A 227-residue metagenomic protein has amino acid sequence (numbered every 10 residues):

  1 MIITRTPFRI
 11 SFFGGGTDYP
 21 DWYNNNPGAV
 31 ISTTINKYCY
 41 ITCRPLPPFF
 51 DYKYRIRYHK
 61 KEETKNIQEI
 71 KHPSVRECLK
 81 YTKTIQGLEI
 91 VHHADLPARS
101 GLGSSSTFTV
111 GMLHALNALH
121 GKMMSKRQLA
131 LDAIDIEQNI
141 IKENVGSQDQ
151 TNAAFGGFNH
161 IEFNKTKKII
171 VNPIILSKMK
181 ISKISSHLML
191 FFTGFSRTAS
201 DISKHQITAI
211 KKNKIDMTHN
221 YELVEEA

Functional and structural regions predicted by a protein language model:
M1-F13, D18-D21, V30-S32, N36-T84 (+3 more regions): C-terminal nucleotide
Y23-N25, G103-S104, N144-V145: Short glycine/proline-enriched turns and hinge-like loops at secondary-structure junctions
T84-I85, K122: Short, well-ordered coil loops that connect the C-terminus of an alpha-helix to the N-terminus of a beta-strand
G87-E89: Residues at or immediately flanking beta-strands
L96-S100: Short pre-catalytic strand/loop immediately N-terminal to key active-site residues, enriched for Gly-Thr
L102-K126: DPxDG-like acidic metal-binding loop motif
